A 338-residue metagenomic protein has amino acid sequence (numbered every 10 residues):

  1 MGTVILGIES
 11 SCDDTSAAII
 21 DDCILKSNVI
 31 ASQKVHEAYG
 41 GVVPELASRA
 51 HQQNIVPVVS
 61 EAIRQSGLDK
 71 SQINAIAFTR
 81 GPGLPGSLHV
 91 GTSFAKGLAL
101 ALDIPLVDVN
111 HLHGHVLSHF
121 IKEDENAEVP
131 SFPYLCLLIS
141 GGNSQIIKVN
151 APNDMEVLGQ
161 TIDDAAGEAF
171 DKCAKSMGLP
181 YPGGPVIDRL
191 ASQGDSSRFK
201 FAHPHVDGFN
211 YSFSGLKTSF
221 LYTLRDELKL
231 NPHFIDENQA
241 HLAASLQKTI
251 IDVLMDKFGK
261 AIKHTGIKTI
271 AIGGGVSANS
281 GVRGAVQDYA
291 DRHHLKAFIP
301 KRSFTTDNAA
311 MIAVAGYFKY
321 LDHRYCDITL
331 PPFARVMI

Functional and structural regions predicted by a protein language model:
M1-G2, V109-Y134, A315: Conserved phosphate-binding catalytic cores of ATP/NTP-utilizing and phosphoryl-transfer enzymes
G2-P82, H111: N-terminal beta-alpha supersecondary unit
T15-I20, C136-L138, S144-K148: Short beta-strand scaffold segments in enzyme catalytic cores
D69, R189-I270, N279-H293, Y320-H323: A contiguous, well-structured pocket-lining segment that forms one wall/lid of small-molecule binding clefts in soluble
F78-L102, I121-K122, S280-Y289: Short Gly/Thr/Asp-enriched flexible loops that form oxyanion-binding sites at enzyme active sites
D108-V109, I270, Q287-I312: Conserved phosphate-binding/catalytic loops in two-lobed NTP-binding clefts
H113, N150-Q193, T218, Y222-D226: Glycine-rich phosphate-binding loop plus the immediately following alpha-helix
H115-L117, P300-I338: Glycine-rich phosphate-binding/hydrolytic loop that grips phosphoryl groups
